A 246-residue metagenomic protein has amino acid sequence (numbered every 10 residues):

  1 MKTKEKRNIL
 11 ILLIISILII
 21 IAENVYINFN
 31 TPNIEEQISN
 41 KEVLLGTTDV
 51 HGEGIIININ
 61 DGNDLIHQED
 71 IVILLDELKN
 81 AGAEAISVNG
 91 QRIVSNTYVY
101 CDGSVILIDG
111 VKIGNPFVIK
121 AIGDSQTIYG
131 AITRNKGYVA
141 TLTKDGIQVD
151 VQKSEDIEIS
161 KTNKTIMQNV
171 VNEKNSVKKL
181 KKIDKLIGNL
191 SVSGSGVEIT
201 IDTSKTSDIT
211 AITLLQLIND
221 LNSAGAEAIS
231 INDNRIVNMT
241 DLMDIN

Functional and structural regions predicted by a protein language model:
M1-N246: Core subunits and conserved enzymes of cellular information-processing and envelope-translocation systems across
